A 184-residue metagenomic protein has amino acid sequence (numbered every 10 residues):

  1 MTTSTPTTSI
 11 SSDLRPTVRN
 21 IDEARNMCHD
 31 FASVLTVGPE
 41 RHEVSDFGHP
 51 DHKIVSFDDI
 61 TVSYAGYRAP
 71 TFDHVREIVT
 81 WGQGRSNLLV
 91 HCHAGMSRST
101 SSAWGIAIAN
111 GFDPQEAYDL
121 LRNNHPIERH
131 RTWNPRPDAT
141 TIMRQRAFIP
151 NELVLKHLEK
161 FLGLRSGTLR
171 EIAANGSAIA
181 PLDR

Functional and structural regions predicted by a protein language model:
T2, T80-N87, G105-R184: PTP/DSP superfamily signal
T2-V55: Glycine-rich, flexible N-terminal cofactor/catalytic loop recognition
V34, T71, V75, A147 (+1 more regions): A structural signal for well-ordered alpha-helical scaffolds and beta->alpha junctions
P39-H42, D59-I60, G95-S97: Short, solvent-exposed loop/turn segments at secondary-structure junctions
K53-V90: Helix-loop module immediately N-terminal to the HCX5R catalytic loop in PTP-like cysteine phosphatase domains
R76, H93-M96, Y118-L121: Recognition helices and adjacent regulatory flanks at domain boundaries
L88-W104: A phosphate-binding catalytic loop at a beta-strand-loop-alpha-helix junction that coordinates phosphoryl groups
